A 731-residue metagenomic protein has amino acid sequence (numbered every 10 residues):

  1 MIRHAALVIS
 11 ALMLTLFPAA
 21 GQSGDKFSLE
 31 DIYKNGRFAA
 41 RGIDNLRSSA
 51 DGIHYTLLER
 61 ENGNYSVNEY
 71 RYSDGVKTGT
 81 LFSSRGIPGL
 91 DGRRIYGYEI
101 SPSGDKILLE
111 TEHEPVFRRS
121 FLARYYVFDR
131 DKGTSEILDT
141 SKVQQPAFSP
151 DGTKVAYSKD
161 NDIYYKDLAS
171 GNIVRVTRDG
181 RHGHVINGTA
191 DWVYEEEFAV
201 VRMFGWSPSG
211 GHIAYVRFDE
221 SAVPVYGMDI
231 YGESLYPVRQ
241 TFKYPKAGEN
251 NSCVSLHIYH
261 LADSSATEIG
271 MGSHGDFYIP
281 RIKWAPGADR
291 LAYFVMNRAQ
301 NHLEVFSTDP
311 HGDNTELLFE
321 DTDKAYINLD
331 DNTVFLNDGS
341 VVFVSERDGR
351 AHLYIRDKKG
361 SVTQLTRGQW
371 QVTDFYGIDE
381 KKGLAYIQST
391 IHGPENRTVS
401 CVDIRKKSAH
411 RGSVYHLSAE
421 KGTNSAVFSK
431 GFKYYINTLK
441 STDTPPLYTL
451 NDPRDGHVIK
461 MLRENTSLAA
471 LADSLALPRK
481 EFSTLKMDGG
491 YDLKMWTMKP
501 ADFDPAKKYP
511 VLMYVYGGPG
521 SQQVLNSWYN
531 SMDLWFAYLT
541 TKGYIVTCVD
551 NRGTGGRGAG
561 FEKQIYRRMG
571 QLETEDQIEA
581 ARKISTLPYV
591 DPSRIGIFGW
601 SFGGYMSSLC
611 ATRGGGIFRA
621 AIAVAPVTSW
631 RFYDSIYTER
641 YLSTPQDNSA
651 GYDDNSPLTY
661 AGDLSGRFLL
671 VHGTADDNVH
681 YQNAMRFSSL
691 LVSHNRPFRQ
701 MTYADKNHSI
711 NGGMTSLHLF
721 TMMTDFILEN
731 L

Functional and structural regions predicted by a protein language model:
M1-A5: Positively charged n-region of N-terminal signal peptides that target proteins for export
A6, P280-R281, V399, D591 (+1 more regions): Intrinsically disordered and other compositionally biased segments
L7-V8, G666: Short hydrophobic "helix-edge" motifs at membrane interfaces and signal-peptide entry regions
V8-T15: Bacterial N-terminal signal peptides
F17, S221-V223, S264, K407 (+3 more regions): Residue-level signal for secondary-structure boundary sites
G21-S425, K433-Y434, T442-T444, L477: Beta-propeller folds
V225, A288, S425-L731: Serine-hydrolase catalytic core recognition
